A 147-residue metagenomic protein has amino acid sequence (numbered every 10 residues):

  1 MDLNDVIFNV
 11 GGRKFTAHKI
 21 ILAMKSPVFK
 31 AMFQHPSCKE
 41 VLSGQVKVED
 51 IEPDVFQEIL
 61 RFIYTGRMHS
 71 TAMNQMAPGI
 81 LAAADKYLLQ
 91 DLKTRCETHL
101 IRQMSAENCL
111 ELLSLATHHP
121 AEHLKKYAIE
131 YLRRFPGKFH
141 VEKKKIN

Functional and structural regions predicted by a protein language model:
D2-S105: Canonical BTB/POZ domain core
M68, A72-G79, Q90-N147: Alpha-helical protein-protein interaction/assembly modules
